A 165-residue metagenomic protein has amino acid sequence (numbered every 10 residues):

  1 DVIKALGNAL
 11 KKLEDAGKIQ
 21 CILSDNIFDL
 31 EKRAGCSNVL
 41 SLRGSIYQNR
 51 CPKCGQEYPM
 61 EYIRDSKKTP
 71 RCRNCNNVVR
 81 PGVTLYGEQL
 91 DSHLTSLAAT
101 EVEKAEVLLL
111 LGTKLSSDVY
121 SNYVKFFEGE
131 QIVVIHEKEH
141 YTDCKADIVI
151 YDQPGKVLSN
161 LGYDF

Functional and structural regions predicted by a protein language model:
D1-F165: Conserved catalytic alpha/beta core of Sir2/sirtuin-type deacylases, generalized to analogous enzyme cores that bind
